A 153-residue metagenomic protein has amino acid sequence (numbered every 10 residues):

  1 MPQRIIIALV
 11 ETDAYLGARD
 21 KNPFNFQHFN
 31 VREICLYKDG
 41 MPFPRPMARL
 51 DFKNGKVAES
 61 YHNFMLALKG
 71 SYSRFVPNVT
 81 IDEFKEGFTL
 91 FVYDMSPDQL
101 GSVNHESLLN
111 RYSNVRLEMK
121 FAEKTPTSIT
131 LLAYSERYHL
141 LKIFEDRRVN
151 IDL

Functional and structural regions predicted by a protein language model:
M1-L153: Flexible assembly/topogenesis modules
